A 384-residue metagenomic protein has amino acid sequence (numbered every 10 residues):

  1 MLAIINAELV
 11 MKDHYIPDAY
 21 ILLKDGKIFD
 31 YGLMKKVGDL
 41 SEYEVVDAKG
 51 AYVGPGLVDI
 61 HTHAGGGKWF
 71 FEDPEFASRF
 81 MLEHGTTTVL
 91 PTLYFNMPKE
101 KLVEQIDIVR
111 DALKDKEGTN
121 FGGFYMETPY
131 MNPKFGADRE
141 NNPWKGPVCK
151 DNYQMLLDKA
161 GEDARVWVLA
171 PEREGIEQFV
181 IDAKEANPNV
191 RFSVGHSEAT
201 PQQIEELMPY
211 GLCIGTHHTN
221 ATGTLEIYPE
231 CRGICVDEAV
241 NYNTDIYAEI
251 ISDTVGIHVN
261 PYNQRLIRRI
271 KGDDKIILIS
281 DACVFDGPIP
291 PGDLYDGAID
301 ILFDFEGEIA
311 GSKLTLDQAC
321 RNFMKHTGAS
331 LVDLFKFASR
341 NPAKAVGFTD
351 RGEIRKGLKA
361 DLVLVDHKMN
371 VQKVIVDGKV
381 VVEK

Functional and structural regions predicted by a protein language model:
M1-A3, L9-G54: Histidine-rich, glycine-flanked metal-binding segment
A48-Q105: Metal-associated gating/positioning segment near the N- to mid-region
G50, H61, M126, A183 (+3 more regions): Conserved, mostly hydrophobic/aromatic
G56, F80-L90, P98, P133-G161 (+3 more regions): Active-site gating loops and adjacent loop-to-helix segments of metal-dependent hydrolytic enzymes
I60-E72, D138-P147, R191-G195: Active-site mouth loops of central-metabolism enzymes
E72-E75, E104-V109, C149-D151, P229-C235 (+1 more regions): Charged helix-capping and loop-helix junction motifs
D158-D286, F303: Active-site core of metal-dependent hydrolases
C235-I250, R268-V365: His/Asp/Glu-enriched, well-ordered alpha-helical/loop segment that forms or immediately abuts the divalent-metal
